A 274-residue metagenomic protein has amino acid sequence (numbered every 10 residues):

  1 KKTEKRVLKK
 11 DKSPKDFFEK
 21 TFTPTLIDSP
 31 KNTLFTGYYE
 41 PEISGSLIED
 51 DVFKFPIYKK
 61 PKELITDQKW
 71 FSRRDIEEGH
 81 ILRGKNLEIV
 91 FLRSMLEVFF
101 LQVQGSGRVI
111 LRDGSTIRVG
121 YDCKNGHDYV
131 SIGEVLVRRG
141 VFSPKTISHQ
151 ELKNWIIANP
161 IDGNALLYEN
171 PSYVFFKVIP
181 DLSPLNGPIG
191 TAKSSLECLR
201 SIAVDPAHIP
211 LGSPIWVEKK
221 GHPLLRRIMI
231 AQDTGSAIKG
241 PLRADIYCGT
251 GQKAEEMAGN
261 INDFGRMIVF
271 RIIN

Functional and structural regions predicted by a protein language model:
K1-N274: Solvent-exposed, well-ordered loop and adjacent helix/strand elements within mature globular domains that form
